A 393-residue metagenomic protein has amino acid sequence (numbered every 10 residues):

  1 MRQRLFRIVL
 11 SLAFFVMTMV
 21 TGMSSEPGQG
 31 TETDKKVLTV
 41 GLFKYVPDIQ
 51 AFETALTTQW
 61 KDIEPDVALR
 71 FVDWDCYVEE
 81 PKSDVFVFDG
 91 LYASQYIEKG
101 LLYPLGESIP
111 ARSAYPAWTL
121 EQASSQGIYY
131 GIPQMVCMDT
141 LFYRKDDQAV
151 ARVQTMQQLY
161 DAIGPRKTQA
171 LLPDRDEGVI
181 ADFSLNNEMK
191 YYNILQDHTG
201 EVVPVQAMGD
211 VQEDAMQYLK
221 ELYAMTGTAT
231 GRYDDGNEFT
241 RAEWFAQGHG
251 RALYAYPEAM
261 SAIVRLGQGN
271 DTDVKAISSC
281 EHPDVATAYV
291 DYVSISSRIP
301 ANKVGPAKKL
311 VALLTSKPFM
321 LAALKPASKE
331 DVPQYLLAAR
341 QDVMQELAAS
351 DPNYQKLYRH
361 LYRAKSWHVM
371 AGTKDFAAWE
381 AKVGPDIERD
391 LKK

Functional and structural regions predicted by a protein language model:
M1-Y92, A322, D386-K393: Conserved N-terminal structural module of periplasmic/extracytoplasmic solute-binding proteins
D75-F86, S94, K99, Q148 (+2 more regions): Short helices/loops that flank or line small-molecule/ion binding pockets
G90-T140, A151, K275-I277: Hinge/lid segment of periplasmic solute-binding proteins
L91-I97, Y254-D271: A ligand-binding cleft/hinge motif common to bilobed small-molecule-binding domains
Y130-Q134, D139, Q157-M208, G250: Extracytoplasmic/periplasmic solute-binding protein
G200-N237: Glycine-centered hinge/linker elements that transmit conformational signals in sensory and ligand-binding systems
L266-E330: Extracytoplasmic/periplasmic substrate-recognition and gating elements
T287, L321-K393: C-terminal capping/gating helix-and-loop segments adjacent to ligand/active sites or protein-protein/ligand interfaces
